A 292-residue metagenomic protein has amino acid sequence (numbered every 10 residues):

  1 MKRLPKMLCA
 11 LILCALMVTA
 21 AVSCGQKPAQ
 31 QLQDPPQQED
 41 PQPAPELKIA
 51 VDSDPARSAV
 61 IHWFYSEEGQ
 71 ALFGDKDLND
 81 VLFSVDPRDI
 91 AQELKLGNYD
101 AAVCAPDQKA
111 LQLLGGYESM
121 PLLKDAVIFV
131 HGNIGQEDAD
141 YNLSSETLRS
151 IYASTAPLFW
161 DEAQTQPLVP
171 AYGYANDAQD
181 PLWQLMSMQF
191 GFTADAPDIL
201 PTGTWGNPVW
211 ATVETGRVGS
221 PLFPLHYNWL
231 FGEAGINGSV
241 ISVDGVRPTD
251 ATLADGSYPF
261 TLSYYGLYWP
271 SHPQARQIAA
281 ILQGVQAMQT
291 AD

Functional and structural regions predicted by a protein language model:
M1-L4: N-terminal secretory signal peptides that target proteins for export/translocation
C9-V18: Hydrophobic helical h-region of N-terminal Sec-dependent signal peptides in bacterial secretory/periplasmic proteins
A20-S23: C-terminal motif of bacterial Sec signal peptides marking the signal peptidase cleavage site
G25-D292: Flexible loop/hinge segments at secondary-structure junctions
